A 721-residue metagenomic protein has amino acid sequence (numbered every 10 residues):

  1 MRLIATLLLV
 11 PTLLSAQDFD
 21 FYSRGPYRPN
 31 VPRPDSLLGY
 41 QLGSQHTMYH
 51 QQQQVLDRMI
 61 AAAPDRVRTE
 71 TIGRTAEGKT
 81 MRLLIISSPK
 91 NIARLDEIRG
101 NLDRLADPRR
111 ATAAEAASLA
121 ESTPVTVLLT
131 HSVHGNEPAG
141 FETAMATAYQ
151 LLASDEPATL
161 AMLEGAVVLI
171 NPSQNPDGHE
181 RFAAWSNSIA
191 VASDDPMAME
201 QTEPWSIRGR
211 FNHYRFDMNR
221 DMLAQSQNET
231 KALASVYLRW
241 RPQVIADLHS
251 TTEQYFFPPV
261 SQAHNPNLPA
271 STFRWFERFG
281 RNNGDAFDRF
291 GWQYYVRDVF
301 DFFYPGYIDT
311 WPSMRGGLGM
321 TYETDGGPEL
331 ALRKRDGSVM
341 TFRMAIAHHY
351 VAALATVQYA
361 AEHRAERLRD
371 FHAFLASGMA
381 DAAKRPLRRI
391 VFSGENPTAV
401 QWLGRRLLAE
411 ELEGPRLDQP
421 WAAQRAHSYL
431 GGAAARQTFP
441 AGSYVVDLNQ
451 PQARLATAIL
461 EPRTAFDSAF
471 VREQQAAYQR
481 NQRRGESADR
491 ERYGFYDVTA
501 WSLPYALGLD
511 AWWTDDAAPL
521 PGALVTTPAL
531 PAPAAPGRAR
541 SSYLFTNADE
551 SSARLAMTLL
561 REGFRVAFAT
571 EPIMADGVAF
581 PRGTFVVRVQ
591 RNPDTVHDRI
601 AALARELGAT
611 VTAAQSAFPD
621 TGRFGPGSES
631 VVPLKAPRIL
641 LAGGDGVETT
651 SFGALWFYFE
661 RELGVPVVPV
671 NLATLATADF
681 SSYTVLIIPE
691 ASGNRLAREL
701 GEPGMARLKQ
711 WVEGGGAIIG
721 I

Functional and structural regions predicted by a protein language model:
M1-L7: Sec-dependent signal peptide recognition, specifically the positively charged N-region followed immediately by
P11-L13: N-terminal signal peptide c-region/cleavage motif recognized by signal peptidases
Q17-P138, E142-V167, Y214, R220-D221 (+7 more regions): Intrinsic-disorder/low-complexity accessory segments
L163-F182: Short, conserved secondary-structure transition motifs
N171-P176, S186, L248-Q254: Short, solvent-exposed turn/loop segments enriched in Gly/Ser/Thr/Pro and often Arg
E180-D195: Aromatic- and acidic-residue-enriched segments that line the glycan-binding/catalytic groove of carbohydrate-active
A198-F216: Aromatic- and acidic-residue-enriched carbohydrate-binding clefts of CAZyme catalytic domains
D247-L248, I688: Conserved beta-strand positions
